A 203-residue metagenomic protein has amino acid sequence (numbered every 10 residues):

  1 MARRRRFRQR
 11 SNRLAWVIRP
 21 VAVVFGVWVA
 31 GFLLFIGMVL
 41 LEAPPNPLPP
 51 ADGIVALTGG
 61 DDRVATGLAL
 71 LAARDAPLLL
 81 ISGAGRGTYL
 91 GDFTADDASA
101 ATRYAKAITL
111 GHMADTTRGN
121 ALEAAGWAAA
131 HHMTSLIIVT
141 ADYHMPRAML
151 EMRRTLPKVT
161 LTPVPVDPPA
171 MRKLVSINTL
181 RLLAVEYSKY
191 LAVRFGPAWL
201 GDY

Functional and structural regions predicted by a protein language model:
M1-V17: N-terminal Lys/Arg-rich, disordered targeting/topogenic segments
R5, L33, A43: Electropositive, gly/pro-rich neighborhoods at or near active sites that engage anionic ligands
A15-R19, V23, R181, V185: Alpha-helical transmembrane segments of integral membrane proteins
I18-I36: Hydrophobic membrane-insertion alpha-helices, especially the h-region of bacterial N-terminal signal peptides
L34-L41, L68, L191-A198: Structural signature of transmembrane alpha-helix termini at the membrane-water interface
V39-L183: A structural signal for short, hydrophobic/glycine-enriched beta-strand patches
V175-Y203: A transmembrane-helix-recognition feature enriched in membrane-embedded lipid enzymes and envelope glyco-/phospholipid
